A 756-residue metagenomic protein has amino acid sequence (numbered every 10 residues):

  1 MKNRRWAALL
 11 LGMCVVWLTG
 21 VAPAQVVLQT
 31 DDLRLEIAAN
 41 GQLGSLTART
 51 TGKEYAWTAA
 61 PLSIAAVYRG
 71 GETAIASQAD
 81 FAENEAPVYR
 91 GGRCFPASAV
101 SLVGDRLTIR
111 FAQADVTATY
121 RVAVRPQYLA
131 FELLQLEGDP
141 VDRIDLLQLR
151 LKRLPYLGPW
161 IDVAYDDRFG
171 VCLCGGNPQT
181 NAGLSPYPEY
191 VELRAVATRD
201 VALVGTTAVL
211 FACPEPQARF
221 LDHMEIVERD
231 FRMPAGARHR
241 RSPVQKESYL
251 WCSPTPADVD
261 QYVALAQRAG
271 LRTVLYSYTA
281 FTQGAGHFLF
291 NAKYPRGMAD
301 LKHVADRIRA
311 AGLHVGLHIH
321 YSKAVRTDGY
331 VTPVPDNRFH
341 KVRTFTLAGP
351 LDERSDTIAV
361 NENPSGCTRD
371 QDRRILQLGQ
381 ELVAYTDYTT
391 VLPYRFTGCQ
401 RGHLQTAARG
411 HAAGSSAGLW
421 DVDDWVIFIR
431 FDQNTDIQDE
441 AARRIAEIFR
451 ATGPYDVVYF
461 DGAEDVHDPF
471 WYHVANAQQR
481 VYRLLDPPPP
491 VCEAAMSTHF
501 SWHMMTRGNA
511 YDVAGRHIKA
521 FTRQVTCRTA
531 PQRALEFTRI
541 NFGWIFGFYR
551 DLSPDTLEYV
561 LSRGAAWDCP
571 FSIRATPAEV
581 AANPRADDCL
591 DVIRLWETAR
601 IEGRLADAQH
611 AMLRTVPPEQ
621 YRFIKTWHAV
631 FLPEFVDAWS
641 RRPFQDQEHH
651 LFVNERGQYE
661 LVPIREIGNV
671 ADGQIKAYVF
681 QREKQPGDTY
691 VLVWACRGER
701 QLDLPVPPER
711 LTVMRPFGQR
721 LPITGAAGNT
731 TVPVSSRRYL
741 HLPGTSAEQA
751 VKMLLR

Functional and structural regions predicted by a protein language model:
M1-L10: Bacterial N-terminal signal peptides that target proteins for export
C14-V26: Bacterial Sec-dependent signal peptides at the C-terminal "C-region" and cleavage site
V27-V274, D300, R307, A311-V315 (+5 more regions): Carbohydrate-recognition beta-sandwich/jelly-roll modules in extracellular/periplasmic carbohydrate-active proteins
I37-N40, V474-Y690, A695-G718, T731: Active-site-proximal substrate-binding groove within the catalytic cores of carbohydrate-active enzymes
R49-T51, A118-Y128, V141-L157, G366-E381 (+3 more regions): Extended Gly/Ser/Thr-rich low-complexity repeat segments, especially those forming or decorating extracellular
S242-T344, D421-D468, A475: Aromatic-lined carbohydrate-binding/catalytic grooves of carbohydrate-active enzymes
Y321-A408: Autoprocessing Asn-cyclization modules and mimics
T724-R756: C-terminal beta-strand-rich structural cap/linker in extracellular carbohydrate-active enzymes
